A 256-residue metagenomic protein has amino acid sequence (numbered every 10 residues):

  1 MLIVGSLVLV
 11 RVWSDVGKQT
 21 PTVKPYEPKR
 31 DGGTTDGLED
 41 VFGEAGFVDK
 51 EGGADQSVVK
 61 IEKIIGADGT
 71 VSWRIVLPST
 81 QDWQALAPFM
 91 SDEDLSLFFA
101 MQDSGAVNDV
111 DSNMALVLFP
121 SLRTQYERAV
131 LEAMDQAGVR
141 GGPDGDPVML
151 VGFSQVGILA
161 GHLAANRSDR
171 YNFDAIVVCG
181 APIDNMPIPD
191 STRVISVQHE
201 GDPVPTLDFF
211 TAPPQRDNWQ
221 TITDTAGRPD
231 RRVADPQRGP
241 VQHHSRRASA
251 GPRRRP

Functional and structural regions predicted by a protein language model:
M1-L77, L86: Flexible, membrane-associating and regulatory peripheral segments of lipid-active enzymes
V71, D144-P147, T192: Short coil/turn segments at beta-strand junctions that form active-site/ligand-binding loops
P78-A85, S91-R128, Y171-A175, A181-P256: Lipolytic serine-hydrolase domain surface
A129-D144: Conserved acidic catalytic loop of the alpha/beta-hydrolase fold
G141-P143, D169, P187: Generic structural signal for beta-strand residues in well-ordered domains
V151-G161: Gly/Ala-rich beta-loop-alpha elbow adjacent to hydrolase catalytic centers
L163-S168: Active-site catalytic pocket residues across diverse enzymes, especially alpha/beta-hydrolases
